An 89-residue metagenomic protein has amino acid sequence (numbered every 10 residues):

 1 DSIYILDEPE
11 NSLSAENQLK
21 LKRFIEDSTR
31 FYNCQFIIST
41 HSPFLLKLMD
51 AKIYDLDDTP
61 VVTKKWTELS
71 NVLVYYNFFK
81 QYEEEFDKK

Functional and structural regions predicted by a protein language model:
I3-I5: Walker B motif beta-strand of ABC-family P-loop ATPases
D7-P9: Walker B catalytic acidic pair
N11-S14: ABC ATPase nucleotide-binding domain "signature" loop
E16-I37, S42-K89: C-terminal lobe/lid and adjacent interdomain/linker elements of RecA-like ASCE P-loop ATPase modules
